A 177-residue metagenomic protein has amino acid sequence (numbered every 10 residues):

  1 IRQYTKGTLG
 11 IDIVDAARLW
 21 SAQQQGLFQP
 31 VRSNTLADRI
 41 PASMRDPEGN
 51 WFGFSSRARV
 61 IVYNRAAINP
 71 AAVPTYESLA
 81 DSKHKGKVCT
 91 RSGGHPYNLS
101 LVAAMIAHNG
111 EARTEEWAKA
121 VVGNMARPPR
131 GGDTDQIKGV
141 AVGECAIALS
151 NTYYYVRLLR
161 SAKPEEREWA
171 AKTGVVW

Functional and structural regions predicted by a protein language model:
I1-F28, D38-R45, I137, V156-K163: Pocket-flanking alpha-helical
T5-L9, S21-Q23, M44-D46, F52-S56 (+3 more regions): Extracellular/periplasmic catalytic domains that process cell-envelope and extracellular macromolecules
T5-V14, Q29-I61, E77, C89: A structural signal for short loop-to-beta-strand junctions that line the ligand-binding cleft of periplasmic/secreted
D12-D15, G53, V60-V62, K87-R91 (+3 more regions): Structural recognition of the beta-strand scaffold that forms the well-ordered cores of secreted hydrolase catalytic
W20, G93, Y97-S100, A104-V176: Ligand-binding pocket segment of bilobal, Venus flytrap-like solute-binding proteins
N50-F52, R59, A80, H84-A112: Extracytoplasmic/periplasmic solute-binding protein
R57-V73: Hydrophobic/proline-rich hinge and linker segments of small-molecule sensing/allosteric domains, predominantly
N69-H84: Flexible hinge/capping segments at coil-to-helix
